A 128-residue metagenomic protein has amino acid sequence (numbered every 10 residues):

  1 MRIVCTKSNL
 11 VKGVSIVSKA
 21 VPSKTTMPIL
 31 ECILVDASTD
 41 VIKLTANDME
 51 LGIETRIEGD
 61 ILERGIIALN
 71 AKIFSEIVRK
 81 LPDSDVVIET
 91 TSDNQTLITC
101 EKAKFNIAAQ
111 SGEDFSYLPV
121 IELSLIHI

Functional and structural regions predicted by a protein language model:
M1-I126: Structural preference for solvent-exposed beta-strand-turn elements and adjacent flexible terminal/loop segments within
